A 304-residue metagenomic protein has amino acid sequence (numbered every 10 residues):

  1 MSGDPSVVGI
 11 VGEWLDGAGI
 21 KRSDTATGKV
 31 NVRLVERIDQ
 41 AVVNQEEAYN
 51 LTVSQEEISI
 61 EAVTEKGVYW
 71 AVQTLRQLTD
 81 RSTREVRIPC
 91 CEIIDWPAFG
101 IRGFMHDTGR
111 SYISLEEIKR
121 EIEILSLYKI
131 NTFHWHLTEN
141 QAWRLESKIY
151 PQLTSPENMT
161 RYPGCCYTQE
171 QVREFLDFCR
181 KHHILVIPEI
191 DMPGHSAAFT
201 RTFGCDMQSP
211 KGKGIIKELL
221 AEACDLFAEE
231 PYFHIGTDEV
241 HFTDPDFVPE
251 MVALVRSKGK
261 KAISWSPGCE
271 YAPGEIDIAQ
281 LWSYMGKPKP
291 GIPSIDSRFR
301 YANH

Functional and structural regions predicted by a protein language model:
M1-F99: Contiguous, structured surface segment used for ligand recognition
K29, E139-N140, M192-G194, C269 (+1 more regions): Conserved beta-strand edge residues that scaffold enzyme active sites
E46, Q55, F99, K148 (+3 more regions): Short, solvent-exposed loop/turn segments at the edges of secondary structure
T64, T237-H304: Catalytic-core regions of glycoside hydrolase
V68-A71, S114, H304: Short helix/loop capping segments that flank catalytic or ligand/cofactor-binding pockets
F99-K258: Substrate-binding cleft of carbohydrate-active enzyme catalytic domains
